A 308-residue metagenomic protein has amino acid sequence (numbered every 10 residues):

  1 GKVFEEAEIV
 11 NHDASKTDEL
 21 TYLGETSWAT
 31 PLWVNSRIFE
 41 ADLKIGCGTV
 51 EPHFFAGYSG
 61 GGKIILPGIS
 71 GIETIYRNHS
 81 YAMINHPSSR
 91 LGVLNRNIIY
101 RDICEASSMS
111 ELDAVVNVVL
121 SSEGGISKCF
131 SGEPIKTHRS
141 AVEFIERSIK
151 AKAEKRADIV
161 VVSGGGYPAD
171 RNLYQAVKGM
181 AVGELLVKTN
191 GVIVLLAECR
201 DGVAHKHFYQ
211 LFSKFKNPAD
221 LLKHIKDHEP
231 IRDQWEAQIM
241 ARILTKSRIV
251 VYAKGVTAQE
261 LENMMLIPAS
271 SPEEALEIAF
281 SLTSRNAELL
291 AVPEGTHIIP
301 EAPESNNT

Functional and structural regions predicted by a protein language model:
G1-Y58: An acidic, phosphate/nucleotide-engaging active-site surface
L32-A41, H53-F54, I103-S107, S148-K152 (+3 more regions): A generic local secondary-structure boundary/capping motif
I45-C47, D158-S163, V194, L290-A291: Structural motif
G46-C47, H53-A56, T74-R77, G125 (+4 more regions): Short helix/loop capping segments that flank catalytic or ligand/cofactor-binding pockets
T49-E51, S59-V116: Mobile "lid/hinge" segments at catalytic clefts and subdomain interfaces of large enzymes
S89-Y167: Membrane-embedded hairpin module used as a gating/binding unit in multi-pass transport and secretion proteins
G165-Q175: Short, glycine-rich nucleotide/cofactor-binding loops
A176-V177, A181-T308: C-terminal non-catalytic interaction/assembly regions of soluble proteins
